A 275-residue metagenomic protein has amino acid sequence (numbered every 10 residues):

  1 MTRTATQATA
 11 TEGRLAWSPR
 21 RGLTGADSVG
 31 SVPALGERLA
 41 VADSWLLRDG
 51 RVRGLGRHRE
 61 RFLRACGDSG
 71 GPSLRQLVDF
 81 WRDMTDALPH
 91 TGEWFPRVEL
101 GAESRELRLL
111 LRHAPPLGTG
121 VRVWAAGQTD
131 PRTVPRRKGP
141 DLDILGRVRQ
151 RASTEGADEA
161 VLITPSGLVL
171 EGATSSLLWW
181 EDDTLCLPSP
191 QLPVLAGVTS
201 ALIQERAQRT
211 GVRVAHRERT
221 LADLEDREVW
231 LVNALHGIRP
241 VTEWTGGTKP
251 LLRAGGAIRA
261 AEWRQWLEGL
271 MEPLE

Functional and structural regions predicted by a protein language model:
M1-V161, P165-S166, S200, E205-E275: Conserved alpha/beta cores of soluble small-molecule-handling proteins
L55, L170-E171, A196: Alpha-helix N-cap/helix-start motif
L168-P190: Glycine- and Gly-Pro-enriched alpha-helical subdomains that act as flexible, kink-prone "lid/hinge" or packing modules
T184-Q204: A contiguous pocket-lining binding segment that forms or flanks enzyme active sites
